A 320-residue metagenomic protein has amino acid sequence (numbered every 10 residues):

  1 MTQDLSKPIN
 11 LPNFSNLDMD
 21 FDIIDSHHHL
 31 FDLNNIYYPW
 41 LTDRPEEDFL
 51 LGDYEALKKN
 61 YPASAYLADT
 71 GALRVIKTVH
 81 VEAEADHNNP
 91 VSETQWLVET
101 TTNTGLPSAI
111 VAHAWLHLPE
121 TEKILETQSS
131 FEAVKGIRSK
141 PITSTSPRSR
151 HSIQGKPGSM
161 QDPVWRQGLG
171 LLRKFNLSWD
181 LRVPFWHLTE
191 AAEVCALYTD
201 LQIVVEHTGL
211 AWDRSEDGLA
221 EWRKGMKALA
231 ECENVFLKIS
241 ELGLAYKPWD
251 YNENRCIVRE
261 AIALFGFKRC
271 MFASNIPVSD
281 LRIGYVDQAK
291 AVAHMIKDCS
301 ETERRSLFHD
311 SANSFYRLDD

Functional and structural regions predicted by a protein language model:
T2-I24, L33-A68, K77, E260 (+2 more regions): Mid-to-C-terminal alpha-helical segments outside catalytic/metal-binding sites
T2-P12, N16, V91-W186, E193 (+1 more regions): Active-site gating/metal-coordination segments in enzymes
H27, T78, L97, I110 (+6 more regions): Conserved, mostly hydrophobic/aromatic
H27-L33, R182, H207: Histidine-centered divalent metal-coordination motifs
H28-H29, A83, P141, T208 (+1 more regions): Active-site metal-binding loops of divalent metal-dependent hydrolases
P45-K59, S64-D86, L106-W115, K135-I142 (+1 more regions): Divalent metal-dependent hydrolysis catalytic cores, especially in the metallo-beta-lactamase
L57, A85-V91, A114-E122, V183-T189 (+3 more regions): Acidic-and-aromatic substrate-binding clefts and catalytic sites of carbohydrate-active enzymes
Q154-M271: Catalytic pocket-lining loop regions of alpha/beta-barrel enzymes, especially the amidohydrolase/enolase/GH5 lineages
